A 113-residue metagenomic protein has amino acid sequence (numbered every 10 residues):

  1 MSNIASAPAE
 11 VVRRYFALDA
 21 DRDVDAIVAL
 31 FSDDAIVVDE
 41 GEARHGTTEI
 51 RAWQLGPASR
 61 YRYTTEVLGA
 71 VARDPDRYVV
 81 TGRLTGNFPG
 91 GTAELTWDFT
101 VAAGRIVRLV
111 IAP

Functional and structural regions predicted by a protein language model:
M1, P8-A9, V24, D34 (+4 more regions): Low-complexity, intrinsically disordered short peptide segments enriched in small/polar/basic residues
M1-D25, A29: Short, low-complexity N-terminal intrinsically disordered segments enriched in polar/charged residues
S2-A5, A17, E40, R44 (+1 more regions): A generic helix-loop boundary/linker signal
S2-N3, A52, G56-P113: A beta-strand edge to alpha-helix "cap/lid" segment located at domain peripheries
P8-A9, D39, T81: A short, structure-level motif marking secondary-structure boundaries and short turns
Y15, I27-V28, A35, G46 (+4 more regions): Hydrophobic pocket/interface hotspot
D19, F31-D34, P57, P113: Alpha-helix boundary/capping residues
V24-A26, D33-V71: A solvent-exposed, acidic/Ser-Thr-rich amphipathic alpha-helical stretch
